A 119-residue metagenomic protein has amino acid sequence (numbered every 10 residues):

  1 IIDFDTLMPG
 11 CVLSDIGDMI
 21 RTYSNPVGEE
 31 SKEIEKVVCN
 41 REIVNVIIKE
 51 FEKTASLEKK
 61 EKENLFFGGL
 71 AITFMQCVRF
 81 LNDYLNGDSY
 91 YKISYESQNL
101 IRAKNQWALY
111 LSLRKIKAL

Functional and structural regions predicted by a protein language model:
I1-S14: Active-site acidic catalytic loop and adjacent metal/ATP-binding pocket of ATP-dependent phosphoryl transfer enzymes
M8, G68-I72: Transmembrane helix-bundle signature of multi-pass membrane transporters/permeases
L13-S56, A71-Y90: Active-site activation/catalytic loop segments of kinase-like enzymes and analogous catalytic loops in related
V38-N45, E63, S97-A108: Generic alpha-helical secondary structure signal
N40, E58-K60, R114-L119: General structural signal for secondary-structure boundaries
K59-G69: All-alpha amphipathic helical-bundle segments outside canonical DNA-binding/catalytic cores that form hydrophobic
M75-L119: ATP/Mg2+ or Mg2+-diphosphate-binding catalytic cores that bind nucleotide phosphates or diphosphates via glycine-rich
